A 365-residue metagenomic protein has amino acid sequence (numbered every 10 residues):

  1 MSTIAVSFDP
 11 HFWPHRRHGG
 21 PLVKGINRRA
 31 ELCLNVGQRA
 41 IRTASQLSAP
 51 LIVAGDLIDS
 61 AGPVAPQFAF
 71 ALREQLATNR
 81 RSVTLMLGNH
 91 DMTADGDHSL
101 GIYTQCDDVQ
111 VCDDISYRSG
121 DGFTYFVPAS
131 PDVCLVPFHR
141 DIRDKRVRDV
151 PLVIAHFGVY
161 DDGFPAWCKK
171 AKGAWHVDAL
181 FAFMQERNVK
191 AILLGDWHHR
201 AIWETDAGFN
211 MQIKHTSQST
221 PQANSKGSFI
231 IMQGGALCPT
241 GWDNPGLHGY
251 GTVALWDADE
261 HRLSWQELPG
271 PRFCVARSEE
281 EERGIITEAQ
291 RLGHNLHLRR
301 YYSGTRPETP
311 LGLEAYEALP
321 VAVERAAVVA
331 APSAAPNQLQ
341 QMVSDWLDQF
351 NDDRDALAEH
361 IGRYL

Functional and structural regions predicted by a protein language model:
M1-A5, F12, D121-L135, R148-L152 (+2 more regions): Beta-strand-turn-beta hairpins that frame and shape the catalytic cleft of phosphate-ester-processing enzymes
V6-F8, L51-D56, S82-H90, A94-D97 (+5 more regions): Active-site neighborhood of phospho(di)ester-bond hydrolases with catalytic His/Asp-centered motifs
H11-P14, D59-G62, M86-L100, S119 (+5 more regions): Active-site environment of divalent metal-dependent phosphoester hydrolases
P14-S119, Q185, M211-Q222: Core catalytic region of metal-dependent phosphoesterases/phosphodiesterases, especially metallo-beta-lactamase-like
T78, D91-F183: Conserved catalytic scaffold of divalent metal-dependent phosphoesterases
D97-D108, A207, T309-P320: Short, aromatic/basic amphipathic alpha-helical patches
K169-A258: Conserved beta-sheet core of the metallophosphoesterase superfamily
A258-L365: Accessory, non-catalytic peripheral segments of nucleic-acid enzymes
